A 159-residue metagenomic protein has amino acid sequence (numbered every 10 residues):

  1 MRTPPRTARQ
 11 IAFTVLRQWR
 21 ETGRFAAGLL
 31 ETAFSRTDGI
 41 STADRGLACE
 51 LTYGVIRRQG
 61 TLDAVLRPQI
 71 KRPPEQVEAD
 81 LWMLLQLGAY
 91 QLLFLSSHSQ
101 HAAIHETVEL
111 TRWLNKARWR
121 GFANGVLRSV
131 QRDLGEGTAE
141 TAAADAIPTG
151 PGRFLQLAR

Functional and structural regions predicted by a protein language model:
M1-R159: Class I Rossmann-like S-adenosyl-L-methionine
